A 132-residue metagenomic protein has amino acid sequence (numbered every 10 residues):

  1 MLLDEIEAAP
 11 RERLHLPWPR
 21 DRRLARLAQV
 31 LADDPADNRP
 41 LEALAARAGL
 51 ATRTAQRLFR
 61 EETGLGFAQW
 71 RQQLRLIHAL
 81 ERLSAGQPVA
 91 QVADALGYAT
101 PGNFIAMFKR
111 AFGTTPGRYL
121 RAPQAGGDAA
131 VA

Functional and structural regions predicted by a protein language model:
L3-R39, A45-A48, L65, Q69-P88: A short, Lys/Arg-enriched amphipathic alpha-helix from helix-turn-helix/homeodomain DNA-binding modules
N38, E42, E61-P101, I105 (+1 more regions): Terminal helix-turn-helix DNA-binding modules in bacterial transcription factors
G49-T52, Q56: Recognition helix of helix-turn-helix DNA-binding domains
T54, T63, T115: Ser/Thr-centric signal marking residues that sit in or immediately flank functional binding/regulatory motifs
